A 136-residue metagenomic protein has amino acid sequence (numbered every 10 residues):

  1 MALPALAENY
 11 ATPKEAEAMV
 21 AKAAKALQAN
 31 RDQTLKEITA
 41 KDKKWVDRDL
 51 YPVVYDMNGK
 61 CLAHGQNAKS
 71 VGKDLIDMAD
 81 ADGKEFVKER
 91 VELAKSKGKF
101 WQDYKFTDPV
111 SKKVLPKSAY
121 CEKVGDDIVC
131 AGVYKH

Functional and structural regions predicted by a protein language model:
M1-H136: N-terminal membrane-sensor/transducer module of prokaryotic signaling receptors
